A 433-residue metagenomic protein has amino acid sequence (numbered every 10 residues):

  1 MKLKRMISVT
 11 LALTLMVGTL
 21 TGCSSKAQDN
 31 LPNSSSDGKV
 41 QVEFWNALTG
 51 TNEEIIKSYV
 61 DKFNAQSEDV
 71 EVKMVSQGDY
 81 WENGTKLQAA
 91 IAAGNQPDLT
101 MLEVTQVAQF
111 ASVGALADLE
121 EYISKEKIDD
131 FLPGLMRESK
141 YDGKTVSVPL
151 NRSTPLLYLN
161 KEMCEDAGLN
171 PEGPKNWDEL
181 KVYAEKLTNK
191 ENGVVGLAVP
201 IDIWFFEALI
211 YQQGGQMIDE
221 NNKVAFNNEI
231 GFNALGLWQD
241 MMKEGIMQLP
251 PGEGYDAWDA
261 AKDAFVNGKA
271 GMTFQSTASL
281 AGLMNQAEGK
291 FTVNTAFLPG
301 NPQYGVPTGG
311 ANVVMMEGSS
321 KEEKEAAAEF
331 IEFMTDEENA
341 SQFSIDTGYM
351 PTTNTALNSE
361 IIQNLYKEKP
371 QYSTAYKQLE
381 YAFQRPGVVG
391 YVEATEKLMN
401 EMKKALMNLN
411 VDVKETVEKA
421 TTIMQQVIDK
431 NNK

Functional and structural regions predicted by a protein language model:
M1-E43, D61, A65, E418 (+1 more regions): Short, low-complexity disordered leader/linker segments with a strong preference for bacterial N-terminal type II
D61, A65-Q66, E71-K73, A167 (+2 more regions): Extracytoplasmic/periplasmic substrate-recognition and gating elements
K62-G134, E138-K140, D166-G168, A264-M272 (+3 more regions): Extracytoplasmic "Venus flytrap"/periplasmic binding protein-like
L102-L156, D178-Y183, L209-G214, I230 (+3 more regions): Hinge/lid segment of periplasmic solute-binding proteins
A108-A115, L135-E172, V199-E220, K243 (+3 more regions): Periplasmic solute-binding protein
E138, V293-A296, I345-N400, K404: Long, aromatic- and glycine/proline-rich binding clefts that accommodate carbohydrate-like moieties
E165-D166, L379-K433: Conserved C-terminal helix/tail region of periplasmic/extracytoplasmic solute-binding proteins
Y183-K186, K223-E253: Glycine-centered hinge/linker elements that transmit conformational signals in sensory and ligand-binding systems
